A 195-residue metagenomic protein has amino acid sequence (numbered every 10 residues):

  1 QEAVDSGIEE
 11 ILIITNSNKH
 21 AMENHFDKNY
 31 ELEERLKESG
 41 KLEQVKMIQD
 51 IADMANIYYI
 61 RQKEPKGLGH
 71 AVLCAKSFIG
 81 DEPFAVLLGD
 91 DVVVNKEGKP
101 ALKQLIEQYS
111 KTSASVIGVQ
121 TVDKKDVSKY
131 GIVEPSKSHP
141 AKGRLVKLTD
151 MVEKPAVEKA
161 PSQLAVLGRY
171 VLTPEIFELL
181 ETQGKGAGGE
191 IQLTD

Functional and structural regions predicted by a protein language model:
Q1-K41, Q62, G98-Q104: N-terminal glycine-rich phosphate-binding loop and ensuing alpha1 helix
G7-E9, G80, K111, K147: Short loop/turn motifs at secondary-structure junctions
K19, E23, E33, P65 (+7 more regions): Generic secondary-structure boundary/loop-capping signal
K19, V92-V93, A141, E178: Glycine-rich nucleotide phosphate-binding loop and flanking beta-alpha elements of Rossmann-like dinucleotide-binding
D27-K28, E134-H139: Short regulatory "switch" loops immediately downstream of catalytic or recognition motifs within protein catalytic
L32-E34, L42-P135, E181-Q183: Conserved beta-loop-beta/alpha segment of the NTase-like Rossmann-fold superfamily that binds/positions NTPs
A85, K99, I106-S110, H139-D195: Catalytic-core segments of class I nucleotidyltransferases/pyrophosphorylases that form NMP-activated intermediates
